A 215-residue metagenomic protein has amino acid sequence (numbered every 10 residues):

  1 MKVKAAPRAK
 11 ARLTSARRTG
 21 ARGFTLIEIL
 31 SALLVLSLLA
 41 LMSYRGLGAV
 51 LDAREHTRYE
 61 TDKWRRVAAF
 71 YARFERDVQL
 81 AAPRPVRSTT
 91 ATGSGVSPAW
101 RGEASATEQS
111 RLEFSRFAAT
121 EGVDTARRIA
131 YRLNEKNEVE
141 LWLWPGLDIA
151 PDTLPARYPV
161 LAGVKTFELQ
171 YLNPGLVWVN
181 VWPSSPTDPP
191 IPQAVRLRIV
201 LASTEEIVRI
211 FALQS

Functional and structural regions predicted by a protein language model:
M1-K2, R18-L47: N-terminal single-pass transmembrane signal-anchor helix
A5, A11-R17: Short, low-complexity intrinsically disordered segments enriched in A/P/G/S/L with frequent Arg, especially at protein
F24, I129, V195: Residue-level detector of short, conserved catalytic/binding motifs and their immediate flanks
M42-L147: Extracytoplasmic beta-strand-rich oligomerization domains located immediately C-terminal to a leader/signal peptide
G122-T125, P151-D152, A162, P190-P192: Short solvent-exposed loop/turn micro-motifs enriched in small/polar/acidic residues
V123-R128, P155-R157, E205-V208: Short, mixed charged/polar active-site loops that provide acid/base catalysis or chelate metal/phosphate cofactors
P145-P159: Short aromatic-glycine motifs in intrinsically disordered, low-complexity regions
L161-S215: Short linear sequence signals and composition-biased patches located at protein termini or domain-edge surfaces
